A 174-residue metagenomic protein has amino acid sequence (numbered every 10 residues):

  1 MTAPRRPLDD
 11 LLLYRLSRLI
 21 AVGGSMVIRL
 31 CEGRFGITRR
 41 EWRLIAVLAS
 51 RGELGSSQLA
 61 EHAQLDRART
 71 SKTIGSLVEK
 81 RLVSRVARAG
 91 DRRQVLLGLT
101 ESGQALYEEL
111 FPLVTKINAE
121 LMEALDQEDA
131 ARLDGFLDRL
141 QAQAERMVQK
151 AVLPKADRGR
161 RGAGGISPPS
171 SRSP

Functional and structural regions predicted by a protein language model:
M1-F35, L82, R160-P174: N-terminal leader segment of winged-helix/HTH proteins
M1-R5, E128-P174: C-terminal regulatory/oligomerization modules of transcriptional regulators
T2-P4, D9-L11, S17, G23-M26 (+4 more regions): Recognition helices and adjacent regulatory flanks at domain boundaries
Y14, S25-R69, I74, A151-V152: N-terminal helix-turn-helix DNA-binding core of bacterial DNA-binding proteins
I20, A46-S50, F111: Short, locally clustered residues in the helix-turn-helix/winged-helix DNA-binding domain
I20, Y107, Q141-A144: A structural signal for well-ordered alpha-helices, especially hydrophobic packing surfaces of coiled-coils
L30, E53, H62, G75-D138: Charged, amphipathic alpha-helical coiled-coil/dimerization segments
